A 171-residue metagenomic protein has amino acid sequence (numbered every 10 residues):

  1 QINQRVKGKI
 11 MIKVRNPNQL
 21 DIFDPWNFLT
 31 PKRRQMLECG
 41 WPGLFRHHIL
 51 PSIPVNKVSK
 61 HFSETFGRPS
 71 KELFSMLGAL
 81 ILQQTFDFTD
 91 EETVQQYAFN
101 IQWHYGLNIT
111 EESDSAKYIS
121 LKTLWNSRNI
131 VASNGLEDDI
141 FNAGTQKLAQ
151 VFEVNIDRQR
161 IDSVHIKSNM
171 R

Functional and structural regions predicted by a protein language model:
Q1-I49: Charged, often Cys/His-bearing segments associated with DNA-binding zinc-finger transcription factors
P31-E38, L50-P54, I81, Y97-I101 (+1 more regions): Short, mixed-charge, low-aromatic patches
E38-G78: Basic, short loop/linker segments at the boundary and entry of helix-turn-helix/winged-helix-like folds
P69-N134: Short, positively charged, Gly/Tyr-enriched micro-motifs that form contact patches at catalytic or ligand/partner
T110-R171: Active-site- or DNA-interface-adjacent structural scaffold in DNA-acting proteins
